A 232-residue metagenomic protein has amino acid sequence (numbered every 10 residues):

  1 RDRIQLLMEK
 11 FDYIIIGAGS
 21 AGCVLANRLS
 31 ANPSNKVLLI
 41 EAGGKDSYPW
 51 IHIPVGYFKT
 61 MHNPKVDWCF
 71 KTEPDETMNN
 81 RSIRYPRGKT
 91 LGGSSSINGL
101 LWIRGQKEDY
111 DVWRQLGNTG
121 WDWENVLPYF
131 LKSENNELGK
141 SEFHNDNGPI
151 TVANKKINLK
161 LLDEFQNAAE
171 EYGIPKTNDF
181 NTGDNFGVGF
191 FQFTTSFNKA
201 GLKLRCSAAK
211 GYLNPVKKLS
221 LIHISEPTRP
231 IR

Functional and structural regions predicted by a protein language model:
R1-L7: Short, Lys/Arg-enriched N-terminal segments with co-localized hydrophobic residues within the first ~10-30 amino acids
L7-L131: N-terminal glycine-rich phosphate/pyrophosphate-binding loop and immediately adjacent elements
A21, L204-A208: Short, glycine/acidic-rich beta->alpha junctions
N27, K210, N214: Active-site phosphate/pyrophosphate- and oxyanion-stabilizing loops and adjacent acidic/basic residues in soluble
N32, K218-S220: Acidic-histidine catalytic/liganding microenvironments
D75-E76, N214-K218: Short, conserved catalytic or adaptor-binding loops enriched in Gly and charged residues
N79-L202: Rossmann-like flavin
I222-E226, P230-R232: Single conserved hydrophobic/aromatic residue that forms the stacking wall/gate of nucleotide- or nucleobase-binding
